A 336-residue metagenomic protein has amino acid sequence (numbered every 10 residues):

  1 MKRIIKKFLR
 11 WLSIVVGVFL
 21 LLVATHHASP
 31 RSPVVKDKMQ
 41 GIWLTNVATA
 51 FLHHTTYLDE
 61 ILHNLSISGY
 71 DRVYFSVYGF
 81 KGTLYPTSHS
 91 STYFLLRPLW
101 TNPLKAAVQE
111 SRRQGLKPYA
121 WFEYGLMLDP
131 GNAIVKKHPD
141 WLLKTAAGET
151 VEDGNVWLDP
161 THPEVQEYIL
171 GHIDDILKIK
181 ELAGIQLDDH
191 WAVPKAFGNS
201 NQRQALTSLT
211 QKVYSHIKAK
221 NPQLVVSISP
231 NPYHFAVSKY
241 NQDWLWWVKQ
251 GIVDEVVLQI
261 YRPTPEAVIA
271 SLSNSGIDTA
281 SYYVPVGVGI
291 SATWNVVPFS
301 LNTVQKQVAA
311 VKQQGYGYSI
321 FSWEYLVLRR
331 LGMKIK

Functional and structural regions predicted by a protein language model:
S29-Y57, P230-P232: Boundary/entry segment of secreted carbohydrate-active catalytic domains
D37-Q40, V47-L52, G125-D175: Active-site-adjacent "subsite" loops/lids of carbohydrate-active enzymes
Y57-G82, K180-A183, Q314: Catalytic domains of carbohydrate-active enzymes, especially glycoside hydrolases
Y70-T101: Aromatic-lined carbohydrate-binding/catalytic grooves of carbohydrate-active enzymes
R72-Y74, P103-G148: Glycine-rich, aromatic-flanked loop segments that form ligand/cofactor-binding clefts across common enzyme folds
Y119-Y124, Q186-L187, R203-Y240, P285-T293: Aromatic-lined carbohydrate-recognition surfaces of secreted/lumenal glycan-active proteins
V225-P265: Substrate-binding cleft/loops of secretory-pathway carbohydrate-active enzymes
E255-V268, S275, Y282-K336: Substrate-binding cleft of secreted/luminal carbohydrate-active enzymes
